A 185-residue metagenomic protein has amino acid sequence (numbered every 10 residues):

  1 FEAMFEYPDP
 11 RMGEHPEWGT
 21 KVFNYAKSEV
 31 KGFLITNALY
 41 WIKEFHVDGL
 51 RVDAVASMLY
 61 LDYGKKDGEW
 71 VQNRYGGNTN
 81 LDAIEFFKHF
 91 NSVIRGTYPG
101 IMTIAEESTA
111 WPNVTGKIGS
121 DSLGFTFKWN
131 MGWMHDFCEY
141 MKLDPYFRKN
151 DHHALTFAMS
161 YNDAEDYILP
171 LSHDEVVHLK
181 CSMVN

Functional and structural regions predicted by a protein language model:
F1-N78: Substrate-binding/active-site clefts of carbohydrate-active enzymes
H46-D48, K66-N185: Conserved alpha/beta catalytic core and glycan-binding cleft of carbohydrate-active enzymes
